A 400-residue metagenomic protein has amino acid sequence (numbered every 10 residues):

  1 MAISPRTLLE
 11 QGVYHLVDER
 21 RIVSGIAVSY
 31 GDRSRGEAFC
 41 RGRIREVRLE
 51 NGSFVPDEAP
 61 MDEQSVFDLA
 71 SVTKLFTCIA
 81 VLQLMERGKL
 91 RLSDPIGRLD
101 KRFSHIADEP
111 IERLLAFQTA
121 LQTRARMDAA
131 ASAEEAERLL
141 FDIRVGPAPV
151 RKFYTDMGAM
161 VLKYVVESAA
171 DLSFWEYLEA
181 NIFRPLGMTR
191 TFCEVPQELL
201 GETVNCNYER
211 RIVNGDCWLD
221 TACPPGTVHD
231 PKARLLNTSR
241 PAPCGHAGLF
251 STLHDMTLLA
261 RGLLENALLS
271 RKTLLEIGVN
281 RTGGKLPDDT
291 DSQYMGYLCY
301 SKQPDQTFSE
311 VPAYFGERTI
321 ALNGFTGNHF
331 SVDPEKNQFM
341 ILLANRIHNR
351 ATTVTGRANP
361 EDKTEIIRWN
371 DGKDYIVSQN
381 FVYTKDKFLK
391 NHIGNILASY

Functional and structural regions predicted by a protein language model:
L8-G12, E310-E317: Short Pro/Gly-enriched beta-strand edge/turn motifs at strand-loop
L9-Y14, S34, F67-S93, M160-E167 (+2 more regions): Active-site SXXK
Y14-P60, A116, A125-S132, F330-S331 (+1 more regions): A short, well-structured edge-of-sheet supersecondary motif
R20, S24-I26, V47-L114, V145-M157 (+1 more regions): Short active-site loop at a secondary-structure junction that contains or immediately precedes the catalytic residue(s)
R45-R48, A107-Y314: Short, surface-exposed loop or secondary-structure junction motifs that flank catalytic or metal-binding residues
R48-E58, T203-R234, T352-Q379: Charged, glycine/proline-rich intrinsically disordered loops and linkers
E265, G278-K285, P304, R350-Y400: Short, gly/Ser/Thr-rich active-site loops of penicillin-recognizing serine hydrolases
T319, T326-F339, N349: Short, surface-exposed beta-strand/loop micro-motifs that present aromatic residues
